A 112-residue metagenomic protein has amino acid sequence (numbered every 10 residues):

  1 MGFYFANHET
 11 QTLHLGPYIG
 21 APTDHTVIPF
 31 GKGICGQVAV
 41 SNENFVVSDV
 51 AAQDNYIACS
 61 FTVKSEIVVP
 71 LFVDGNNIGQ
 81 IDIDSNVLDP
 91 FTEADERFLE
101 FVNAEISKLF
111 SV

Functional and structural regions predicted by a protein language model:
M1-F5: Short, hydrophobic-rich beta-strand element in sensory/regulatory alpha-beta domains
A6-C59: Regulatory sensory and allosteric helical modules in signal-transduction proteins and certain transcription factors
G31, Q80, E96: ATP/adenylate-binding site constellation spanning eukaryotic-like Ser/Thr protein kinases, ABC-transporter
V50-A51, D84-N86: Anionic group-transfer/hydrolysis microenvironments
S65-F72: A short, aliphatic-rich beta-strand micro-motif
F72-S85: Sensory-domain boundary capping and coupling elements
S85-V112: Juxtadomain coupling helices with adjacent low-complexity linkers
